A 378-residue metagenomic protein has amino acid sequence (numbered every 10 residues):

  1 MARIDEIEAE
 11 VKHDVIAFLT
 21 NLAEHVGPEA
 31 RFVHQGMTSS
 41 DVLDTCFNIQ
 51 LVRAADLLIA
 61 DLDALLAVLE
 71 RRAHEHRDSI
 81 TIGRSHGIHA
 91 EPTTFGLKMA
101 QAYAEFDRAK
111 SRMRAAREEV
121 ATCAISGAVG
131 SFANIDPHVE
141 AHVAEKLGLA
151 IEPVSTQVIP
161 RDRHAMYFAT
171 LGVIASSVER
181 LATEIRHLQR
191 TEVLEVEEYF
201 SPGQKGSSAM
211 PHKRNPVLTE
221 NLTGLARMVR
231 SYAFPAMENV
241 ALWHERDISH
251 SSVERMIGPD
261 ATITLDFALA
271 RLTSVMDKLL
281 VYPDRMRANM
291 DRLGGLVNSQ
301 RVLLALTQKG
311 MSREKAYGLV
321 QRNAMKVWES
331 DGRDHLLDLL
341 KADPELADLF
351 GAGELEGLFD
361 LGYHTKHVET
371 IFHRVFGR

Functional and structural regions predicted by a protein language model:
M1-T122, S126-F132, P137-H142, I151 (+4 more regions): A helix-coil-helix interface module used to build multimeric assemblies and to scaffold catalytic/cofactor sites
I7-V11, P28, M210-R378: Glycine-rich cofactor/substrate-binding loops
V11, F18, A54, L58-L65 (+12 more regions): Amphipathic alpha-helix face/heptad-repeat signature
A23, I59, D63-L66, E70 (+8 more regions): Structural signal for well-ordered, non-membrane alpha-helices
R72, H76-S79, M113-A116, V120 (+6 more regions): Hydrophobic stripe of amphipathic alpha-helices that form coiled-coil interfaces
A109, Q157-H250, R255-M256: Glycine-rich anion/phosphate-binding loop at the beta-strand->alpha-helix junction
E118-G127, V196-S201, R287, Y317-Q321: Beta-strand segments within the central parallel beta-sheet cores of soluble alpha/beta enzyme folds
E140-Q157, R161: Active-site-adjacent "gating/activation" loops or surface patches in catalytic cores
